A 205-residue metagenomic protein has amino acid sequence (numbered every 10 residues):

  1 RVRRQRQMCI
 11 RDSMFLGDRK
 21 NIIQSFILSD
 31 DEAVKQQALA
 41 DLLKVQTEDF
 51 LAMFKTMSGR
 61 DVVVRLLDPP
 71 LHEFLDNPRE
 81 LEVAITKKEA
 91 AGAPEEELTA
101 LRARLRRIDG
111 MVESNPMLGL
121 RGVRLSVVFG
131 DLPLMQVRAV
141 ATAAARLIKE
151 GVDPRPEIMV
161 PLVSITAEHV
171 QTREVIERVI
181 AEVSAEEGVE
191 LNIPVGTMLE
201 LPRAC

Functional and structural regions predicted by a protein language model:
R4-Q7, R11-C205: Conserved alpha/beta-domain cores
